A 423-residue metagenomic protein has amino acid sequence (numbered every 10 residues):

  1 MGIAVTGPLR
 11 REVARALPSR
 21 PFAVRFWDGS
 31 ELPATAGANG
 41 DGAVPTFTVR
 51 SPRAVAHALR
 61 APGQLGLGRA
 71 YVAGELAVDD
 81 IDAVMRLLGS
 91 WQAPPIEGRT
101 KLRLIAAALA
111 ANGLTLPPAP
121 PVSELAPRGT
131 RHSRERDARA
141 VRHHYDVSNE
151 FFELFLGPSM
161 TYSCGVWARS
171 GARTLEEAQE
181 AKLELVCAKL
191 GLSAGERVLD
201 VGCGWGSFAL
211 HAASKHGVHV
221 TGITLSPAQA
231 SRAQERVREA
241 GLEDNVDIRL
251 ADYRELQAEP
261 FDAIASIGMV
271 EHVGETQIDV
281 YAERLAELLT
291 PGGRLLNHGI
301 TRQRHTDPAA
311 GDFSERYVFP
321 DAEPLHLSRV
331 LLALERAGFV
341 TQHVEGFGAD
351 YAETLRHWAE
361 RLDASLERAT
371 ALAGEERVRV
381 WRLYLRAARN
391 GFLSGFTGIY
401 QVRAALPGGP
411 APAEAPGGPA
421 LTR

Functional and structural regions predicted by a protein language model:
M1-R169, E177-Q179, L185: Feature captures hydrophobic
A194-G202: Conserved class I S-adenosyl-L-methionine
W205-H216: Conserved SAM-binding loop of SAM-dependent methyltransferases across substrates and taxa, primarily the Class I
A240-Y253: Conserved SAM-binding strand-loop segment of SAM-dependent methyltransferases
R254-I264: A short acidic, Gly/Pro-enriched loop at the edge of an enzyme's catalytic core that lines a small-molecule cofactor
D279-G292: A short glycine-rich, Lys/Arg-flanked "PGG" loop and its adjoining helix->strand segment in the class I
G292-I300: Conserved beta-strand signature within the Rossmann-like core of class I S-adenosyl-L-methionine
I300-P412, P419-R423: Substrate-binding/catalytic lobe of Class I Rossmann-like enzymes that use SAM or dcSAM, i.e., the mid-to-C-terminal
